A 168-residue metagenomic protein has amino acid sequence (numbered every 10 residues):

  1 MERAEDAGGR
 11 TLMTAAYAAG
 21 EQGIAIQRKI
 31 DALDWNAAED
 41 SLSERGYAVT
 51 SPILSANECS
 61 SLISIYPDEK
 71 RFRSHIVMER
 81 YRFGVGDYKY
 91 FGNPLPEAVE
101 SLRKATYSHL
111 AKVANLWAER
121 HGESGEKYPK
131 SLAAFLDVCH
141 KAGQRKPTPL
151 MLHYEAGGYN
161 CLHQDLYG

Functional and structural regions predicted by a protein language model:
E2-G168: Fe(II)/2-oxoglutarate oxygenase catalytic core
